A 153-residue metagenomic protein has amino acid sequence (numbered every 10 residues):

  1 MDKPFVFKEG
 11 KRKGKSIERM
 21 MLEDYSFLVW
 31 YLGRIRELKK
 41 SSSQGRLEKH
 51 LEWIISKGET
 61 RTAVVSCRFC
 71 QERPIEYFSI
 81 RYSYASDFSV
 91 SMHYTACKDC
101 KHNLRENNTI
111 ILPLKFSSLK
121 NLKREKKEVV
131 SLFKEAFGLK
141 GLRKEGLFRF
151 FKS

Functional and structural regions predicted by a protein language model:
M1-K13: Short acidic, Pro/Gly- and aromatic-enriched capping/linker segments at domain boundaries
E18-Q44: Short, surface-exposed, low-complexity cationic segments
R36-E59: Repeat-associated, polar segments at repeat-unit boundaries in modular proteins
L51-S66, A85-S91: Short, flexible, mixed-charge glycine/proline-rich loop motifs that serve as phosphate/nucleic-acid-contacting
C67-Q71, K98: Cys/His/Pro-rich metal-binding microdomains
Q71-M92: Short recognition patches in nucleic-acid-associated and regulatory proteins
A85-N107: Cysteine-rich micro-motifs
K101-S153: Long, charge-rich boundary regions
